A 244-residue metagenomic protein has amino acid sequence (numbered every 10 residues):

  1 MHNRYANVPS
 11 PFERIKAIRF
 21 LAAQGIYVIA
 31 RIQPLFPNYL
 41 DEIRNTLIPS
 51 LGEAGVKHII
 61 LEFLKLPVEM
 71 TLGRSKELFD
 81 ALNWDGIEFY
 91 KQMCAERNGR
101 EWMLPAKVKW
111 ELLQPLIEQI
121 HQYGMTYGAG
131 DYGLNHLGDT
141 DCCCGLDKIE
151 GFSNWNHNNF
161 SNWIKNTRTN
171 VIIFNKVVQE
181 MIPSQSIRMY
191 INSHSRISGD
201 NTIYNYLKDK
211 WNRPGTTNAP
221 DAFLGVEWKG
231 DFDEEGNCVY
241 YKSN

Functional and structural regions predicted by a protein language model:
M1-V108: Conserved AdoMet/S-adenosylmethionine-binding subsite of the radical SAM
S75-N244: C-terminal accessory extensions appended to soluble enzyme cores
